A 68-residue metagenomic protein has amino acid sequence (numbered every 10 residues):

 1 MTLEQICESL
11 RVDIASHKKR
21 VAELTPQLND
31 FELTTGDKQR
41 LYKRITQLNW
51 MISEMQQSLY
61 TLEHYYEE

Functional and structural regions predicted by a protein language model:
M1-K18: Short, charge/polar-rich alpha-helical segments
S16-E68: Short, charge-rich amphipathic interface segments used for partner binding and complex assembly
